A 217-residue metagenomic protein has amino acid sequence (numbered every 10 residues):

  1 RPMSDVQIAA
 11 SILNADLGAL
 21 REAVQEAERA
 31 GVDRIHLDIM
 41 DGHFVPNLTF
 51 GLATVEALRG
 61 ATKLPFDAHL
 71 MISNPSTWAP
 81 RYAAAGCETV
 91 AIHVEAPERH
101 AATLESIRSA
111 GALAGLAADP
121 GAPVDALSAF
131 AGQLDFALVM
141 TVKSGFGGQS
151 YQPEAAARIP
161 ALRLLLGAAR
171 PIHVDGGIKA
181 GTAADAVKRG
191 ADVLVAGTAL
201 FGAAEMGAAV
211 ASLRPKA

Functional and structural regions predicted by a protein language model:
V6-S11, I35-L37, L58, F66-L70 (+5 more regions): Hydrophobic faces of well-ordered beta-strands that scaffold small-molecule active sites in alpha/beta enzyme cores
S11-A15, M40-G42, M71-P75, E95-P97 (+4 more regions): Active-site beta-loop-alpha junctions enriched in small/polar residues
A19, A61, T77-P80, A85-P171: Conserved anion-binding
L20, A27, D38, Y82 (+6 more regions): Conserved, mostly hydrophobic/aromatic
R29-R34, C87, L134, A191: A structural motif
R34-L52, V142-S150, L200: Glycine-rich, proline-tolerant flexible connector loops at the mouths of alpha/beta enzymes
H43-P75, A79, A183-L200: A short alpha/beta connector and helix-capping loop motif
I107, V187, A199-A217: C-terminal helical cap(s) of enzyme catalytic domains, especially alpha/beta-barrels
